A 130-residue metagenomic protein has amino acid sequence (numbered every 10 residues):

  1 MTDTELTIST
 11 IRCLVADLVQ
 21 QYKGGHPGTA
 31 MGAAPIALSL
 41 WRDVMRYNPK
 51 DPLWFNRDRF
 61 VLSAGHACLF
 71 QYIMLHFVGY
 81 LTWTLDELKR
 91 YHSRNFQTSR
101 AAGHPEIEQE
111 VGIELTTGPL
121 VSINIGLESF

Functional and structural regions predicted by a protein language model:
M1-C13: Generic start-of-chain signal for non-secretory N-termini
T10-G24: N-terminal capping segment at the start of a domain
G25-A30: Flexible, glycine/charged-enriched surface loops at secondary-structure junctions
A33-F130: Cofactor-binding active-site loop characterized by glycine-rich and histidine/acidic residues
